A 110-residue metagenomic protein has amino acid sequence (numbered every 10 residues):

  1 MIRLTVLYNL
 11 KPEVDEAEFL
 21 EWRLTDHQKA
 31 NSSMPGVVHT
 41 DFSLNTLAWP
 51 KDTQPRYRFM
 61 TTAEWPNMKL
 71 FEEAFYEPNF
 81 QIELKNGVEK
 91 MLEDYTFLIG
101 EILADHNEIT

Functional and structural regions predicted by a protein language model:
M1-T110: Macromolecular interaction modules
